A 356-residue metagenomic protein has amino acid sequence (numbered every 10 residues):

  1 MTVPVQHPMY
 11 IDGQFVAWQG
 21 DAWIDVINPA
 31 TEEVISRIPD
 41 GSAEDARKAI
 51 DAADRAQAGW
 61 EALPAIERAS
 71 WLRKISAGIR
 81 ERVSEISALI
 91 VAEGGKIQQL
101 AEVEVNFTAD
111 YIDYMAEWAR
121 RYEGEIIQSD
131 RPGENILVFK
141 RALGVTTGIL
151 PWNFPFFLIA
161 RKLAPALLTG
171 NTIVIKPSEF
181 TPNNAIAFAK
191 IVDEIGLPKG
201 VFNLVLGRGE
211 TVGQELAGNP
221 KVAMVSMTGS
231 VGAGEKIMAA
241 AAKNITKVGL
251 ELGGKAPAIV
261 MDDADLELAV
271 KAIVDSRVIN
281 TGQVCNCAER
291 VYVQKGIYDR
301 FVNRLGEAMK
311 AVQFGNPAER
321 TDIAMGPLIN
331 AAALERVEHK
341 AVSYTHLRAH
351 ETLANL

Functional and structural regions predicted by a protein language model:
M1-I38, S70, K74, G124-T147: Terminal low-complexity tails and localization/encapsulation signals of metabolic enzymes
E32, R68, I90, G170 (+6 more regions): Residue-level signal for inorganic ion chemistry
I35-Y122, G133: Glycine-rich loop-to-alpha-helix module at the N-terminal edge of alpha/beta enzyme cores
I50, A69-S76, R80, S87 (+8 more regions): Hydrophobic face of alpha-helices
Q57, E61, S76-V83, S87 (+13 more regions): Structural signal for hydrophobic packing residues in well-ordered secondary-structure cores of soluble enzyme domains
G124-L268, D322: Rossmann-like NAD(P) dinucleotide-binding subdomain of oxidoreductase/dehydrogenase enzymes
M224, G232-S343, L347-R348: ALDH superfamily catalytic-core signature
H346-L356: Single conserved hydrophobic/aromatic residue that forms the stacking wall/gate of nucleotide- or nucleobase-binding
